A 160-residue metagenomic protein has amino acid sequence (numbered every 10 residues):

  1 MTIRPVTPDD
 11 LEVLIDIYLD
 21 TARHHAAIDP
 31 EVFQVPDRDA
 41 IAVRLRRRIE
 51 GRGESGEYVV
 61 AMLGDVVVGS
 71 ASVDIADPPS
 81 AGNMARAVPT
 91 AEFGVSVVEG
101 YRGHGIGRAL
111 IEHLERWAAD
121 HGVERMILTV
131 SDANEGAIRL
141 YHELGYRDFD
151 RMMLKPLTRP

Functional and structural regions predicted by a protein language model:
T2-D16, H25: A short beta-loop-alpha structural element at the N-terminal edge of CoA-dependent acyl/N-acetyltransferase catalytic
R23-R46: Conserved GNAT-fold acetyl-CoA-binding loop/helix
V43-V60: A short helix-loop-beta-strand connector motif used in the catalytic cores of GNAT acetyltransferases and, in some
V60, V66-I75: Conserved beta-strand in the GNAT
I75-S80, I127-S131, E135-I138, H142 (+1 more regions): Conserved catalytic-core motifs of GNAT/GCN5-like acyltransferases
D77-F93, R102, E124: A conserved beta-turn-beta hairpin within the catalytic core of GNAT-like acetyltransferases that forms part
G94, G103-R116, D120, R139-L144: Conserved acetyl-CoA-binding loop-helix of GNAT-fold acetyltransferases
A118-T129: Conserved GNAT acetyl-CoA-binding A-motif
